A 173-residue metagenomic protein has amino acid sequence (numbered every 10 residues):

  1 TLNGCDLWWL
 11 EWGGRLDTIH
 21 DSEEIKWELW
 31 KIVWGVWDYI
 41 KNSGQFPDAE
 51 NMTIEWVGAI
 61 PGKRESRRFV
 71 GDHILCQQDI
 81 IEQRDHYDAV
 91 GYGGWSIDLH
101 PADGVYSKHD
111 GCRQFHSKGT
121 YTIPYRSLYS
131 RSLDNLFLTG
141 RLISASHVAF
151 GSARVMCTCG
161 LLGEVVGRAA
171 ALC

Functional and structural regions predicted by a protein language model:
T1-C173: Flavin (FAD/FMN)-binding glycine-rich loop and adjacent Rossmann-like elements that form
